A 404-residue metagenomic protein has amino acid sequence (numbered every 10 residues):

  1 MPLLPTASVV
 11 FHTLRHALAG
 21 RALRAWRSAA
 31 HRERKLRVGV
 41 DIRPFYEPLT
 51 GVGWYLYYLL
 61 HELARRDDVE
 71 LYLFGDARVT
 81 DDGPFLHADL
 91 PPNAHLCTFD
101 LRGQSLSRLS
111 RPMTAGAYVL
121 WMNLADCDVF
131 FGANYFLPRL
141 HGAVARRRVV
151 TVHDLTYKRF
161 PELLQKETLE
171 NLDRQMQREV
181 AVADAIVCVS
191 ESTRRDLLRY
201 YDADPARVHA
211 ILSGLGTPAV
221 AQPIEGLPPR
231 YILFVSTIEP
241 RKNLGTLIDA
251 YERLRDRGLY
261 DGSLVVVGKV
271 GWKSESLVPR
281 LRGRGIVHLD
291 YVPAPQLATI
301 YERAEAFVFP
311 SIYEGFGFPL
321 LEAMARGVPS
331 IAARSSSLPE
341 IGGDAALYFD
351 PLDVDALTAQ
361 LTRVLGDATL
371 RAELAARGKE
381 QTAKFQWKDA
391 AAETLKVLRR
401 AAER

Functional and structural regions predicted by a protein language model:
P2-R404: Carbohydrate transferase catalytic cores enriched for Leloir-type hexosyltransferases
